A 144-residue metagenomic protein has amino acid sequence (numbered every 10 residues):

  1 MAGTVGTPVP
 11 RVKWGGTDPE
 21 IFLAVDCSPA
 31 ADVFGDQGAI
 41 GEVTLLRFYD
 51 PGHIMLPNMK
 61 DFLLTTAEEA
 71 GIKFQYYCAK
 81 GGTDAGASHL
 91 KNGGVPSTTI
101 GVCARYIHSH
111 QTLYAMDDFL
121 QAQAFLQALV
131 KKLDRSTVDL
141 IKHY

Functional and structural regions predicted by a protein language model:
M1-R47, G81, T137, I141: Acidic/histidine-rich catalytic neighborhood of metal-dependent amide-processing enzymes
L45-Q123, A128-Y144: Active-site-adjacent substrate-binding region of metalloamidase/peptidase-like peptide-processing proteins
